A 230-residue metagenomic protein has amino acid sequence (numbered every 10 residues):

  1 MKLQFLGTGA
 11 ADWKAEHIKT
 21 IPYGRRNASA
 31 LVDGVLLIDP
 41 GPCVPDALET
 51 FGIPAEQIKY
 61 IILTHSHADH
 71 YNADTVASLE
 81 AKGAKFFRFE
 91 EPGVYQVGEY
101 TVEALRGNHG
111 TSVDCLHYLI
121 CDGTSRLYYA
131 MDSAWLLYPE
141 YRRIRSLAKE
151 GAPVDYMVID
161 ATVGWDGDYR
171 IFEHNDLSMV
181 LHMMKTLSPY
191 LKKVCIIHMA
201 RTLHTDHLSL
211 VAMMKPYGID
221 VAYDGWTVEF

Functional and structural regions predicted by a protein language model:
M1-F51, D114-M131: Conserved beta-strand hairpin/beta-sheet module of binuclear metal-dependent hydrolase folds, prominently
K2, V32-V35, K82-A84, G98 (+4 more regions): Short glycine/proline-enriched coil/turn segments at helix->beta-strand junctions
T8-A10, V35, G41-C43, S66 (+5 more regions): Active-site metal-binding loops of divalent metal-dependent hydrolases
A30-V32, P92-E99, V228: Short acidic-hydrophobic surface loop/beta-edge motif
V35-L36, Y60, Y100, S125-Y129 (+2 more regions): Structural motif
P42-R88, A152-M157: Active-site metal-binding motif and surrounding structural segment of the metallo-beta-lactamase
V94-G151: Catalytic core of the metallo-beta-lactamase
L136-T227: Cap/insert and terminal regions of metallo-dependent hydrolase folds
